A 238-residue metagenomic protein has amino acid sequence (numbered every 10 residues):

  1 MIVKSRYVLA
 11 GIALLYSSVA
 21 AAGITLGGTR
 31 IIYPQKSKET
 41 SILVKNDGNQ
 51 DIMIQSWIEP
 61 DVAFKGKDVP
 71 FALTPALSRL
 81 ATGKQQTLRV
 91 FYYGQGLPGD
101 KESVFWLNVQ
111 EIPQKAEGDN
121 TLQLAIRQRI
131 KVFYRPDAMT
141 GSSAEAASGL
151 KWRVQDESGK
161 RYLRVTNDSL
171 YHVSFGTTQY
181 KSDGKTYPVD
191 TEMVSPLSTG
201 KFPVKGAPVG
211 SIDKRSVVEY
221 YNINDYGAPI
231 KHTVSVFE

Functional and structural regions predicted by a protein language model:
M1-G11: Bacterial N-terminal signal peptides that target proteins for export
S17-V19: N-terminal signal peptide c-region/cleavage motif recognized by signal peptidases
A22-K45, S142-E157: Beta-sheet-dominated interaction scaffolds and their linkers
T25, L43-F91, G176, S182-D183: Surface-exposed binding patches on compact interaction domains or structured appendages
Q35-S41, D100-F105, G159-R161, S216: Short, solvent-exposed loop/turn segments enriched in Ser/Thr/Gly
V44-G48, L163-S169: Asparagine-centered strand-capping/turn motif at beta-strand->loop junctions
V69-L97, G184-S211: Intrinsically disordered, low-complexity Pro/Gly/Ser/Thr-rich segments with frequent PxxP/GP/PP motifs and embedded
Q95-M139, V209-E238: Terminal connector regions
